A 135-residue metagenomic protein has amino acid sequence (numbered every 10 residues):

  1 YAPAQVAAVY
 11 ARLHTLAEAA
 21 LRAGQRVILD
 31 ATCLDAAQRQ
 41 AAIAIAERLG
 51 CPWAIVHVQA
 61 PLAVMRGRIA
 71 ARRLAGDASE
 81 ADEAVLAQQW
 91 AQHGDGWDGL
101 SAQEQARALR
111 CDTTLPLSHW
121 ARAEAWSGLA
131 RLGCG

Functional and structural regions predicted by a protein language model:
Y1-E47: Conserved nucleotide-sensing/catalytic segment adjacent to the nucleotide-binding pocket in NTP-handling enzymes
P3, E47-W97, L109, C134: A glycine- and Lys/Arg-enriched "phosphate-lid" helix/loop adjacent to the NTP-binding pocket of small-molecule kinases
C33-D35, Q59-R66, L115-S118: Conserved nucleotide-binding/hydrolysis micro-motifs of P-loop NTPases
A41-I45, I69-R73, E124-W126: Short, glycine/charged-enriched secondary-structure capping and boundary segments
R48, G67, D95-G135: NTP-dependent small-molecule kinase module
